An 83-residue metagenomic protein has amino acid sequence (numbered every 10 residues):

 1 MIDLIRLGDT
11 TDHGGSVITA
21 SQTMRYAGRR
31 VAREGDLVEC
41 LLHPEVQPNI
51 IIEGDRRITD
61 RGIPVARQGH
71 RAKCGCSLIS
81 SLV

Functional and structural regions predicted by a protein language model:
M1-V83: Intrinsically disordered, low-complexity proline/glycine-rich segments
